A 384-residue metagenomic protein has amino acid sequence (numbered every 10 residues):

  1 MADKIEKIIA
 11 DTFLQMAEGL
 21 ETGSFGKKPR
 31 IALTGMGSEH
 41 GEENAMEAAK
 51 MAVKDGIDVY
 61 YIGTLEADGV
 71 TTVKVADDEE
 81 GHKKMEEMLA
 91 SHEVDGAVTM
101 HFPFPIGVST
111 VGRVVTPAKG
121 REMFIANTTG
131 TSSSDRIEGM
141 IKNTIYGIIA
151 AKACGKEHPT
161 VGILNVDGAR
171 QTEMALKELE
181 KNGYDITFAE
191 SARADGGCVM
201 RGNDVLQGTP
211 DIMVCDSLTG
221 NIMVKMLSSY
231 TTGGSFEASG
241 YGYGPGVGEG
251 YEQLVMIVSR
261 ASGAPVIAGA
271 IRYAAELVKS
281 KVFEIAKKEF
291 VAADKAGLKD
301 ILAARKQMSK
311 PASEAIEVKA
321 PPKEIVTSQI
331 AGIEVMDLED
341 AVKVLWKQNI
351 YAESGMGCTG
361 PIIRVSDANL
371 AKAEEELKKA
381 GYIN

Functional and structural regions predicted by a protein language model:
A2-K4, K54-L89, A189-E190: A cross-family phosphate/adenosyl-ligand binding-site feature
A2-L65: N-terminal phosphate-binding or glycine-rich loops at protein starts, especially the Walker A/P-loop of NTPases
A10, T116-G130, T209-K299: Glycine-rich phosphate/nucleotide-binding loop
L14, Y251-N384: C-terminal non-catalytic interaction/assembly regions of soluble proteins
R30-E43, T131-I141, I257-A264: Short, glycine-rich nucleotide/cofactor-binding loops
G41-E43, A52-G56, Y60, S134-A192 (+1 more regions): Glycine-rich phosphate/diphosphate-binding loop of Rossmann-like nucleotide-binding domains
T71-I125: N-terminal glycine-rich phosphate/adenylate-binding segment common to multiple enzyme folds
V75, E79-K83, T172-T232, E324: Active-site rim loops that border cofactor/substrate pockets in soluble metabolic enzymes
